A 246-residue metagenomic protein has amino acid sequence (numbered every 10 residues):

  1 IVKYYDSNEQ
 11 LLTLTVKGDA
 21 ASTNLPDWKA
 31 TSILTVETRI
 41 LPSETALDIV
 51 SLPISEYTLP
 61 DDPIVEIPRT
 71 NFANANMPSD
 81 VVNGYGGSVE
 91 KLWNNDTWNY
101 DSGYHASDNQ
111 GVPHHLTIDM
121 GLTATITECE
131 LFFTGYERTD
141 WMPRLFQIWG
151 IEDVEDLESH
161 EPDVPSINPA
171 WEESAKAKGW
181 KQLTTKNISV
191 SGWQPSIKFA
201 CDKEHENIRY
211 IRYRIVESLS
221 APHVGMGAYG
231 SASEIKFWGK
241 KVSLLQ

Functional and structural regions predicted by a protein language model:
L12-G18: Short beta-strand segments within Ig-like beta-sandwich modules, predominantly Fibronectin type-III
P26-S32, E204-N207: Surface-exposed, short loops/turns at beta-strand junctions within beta-sandwich domains
A30-S43: Beta-strand-rich modules
L41-D48, E217-H223: Short acidic/polar inter-strand loop motif in beta-rich domains
S43-D62: Edge beta-strands of extracellular beta-sandwich domains
P60-N95, D156-E158, P162-V164: Predominantly extracellular/luminal regions of secreted and cell-surface proteins, especially disulfide-bonded
N94-I167, W193-Q246: Aromatic, loop-rich ligand-recognition surfaces of beta-strand-rich domains
S166-C201: Extracellular carbohydrate recognition and processing domains and analogous Trp-centered ligand-binding platforms
